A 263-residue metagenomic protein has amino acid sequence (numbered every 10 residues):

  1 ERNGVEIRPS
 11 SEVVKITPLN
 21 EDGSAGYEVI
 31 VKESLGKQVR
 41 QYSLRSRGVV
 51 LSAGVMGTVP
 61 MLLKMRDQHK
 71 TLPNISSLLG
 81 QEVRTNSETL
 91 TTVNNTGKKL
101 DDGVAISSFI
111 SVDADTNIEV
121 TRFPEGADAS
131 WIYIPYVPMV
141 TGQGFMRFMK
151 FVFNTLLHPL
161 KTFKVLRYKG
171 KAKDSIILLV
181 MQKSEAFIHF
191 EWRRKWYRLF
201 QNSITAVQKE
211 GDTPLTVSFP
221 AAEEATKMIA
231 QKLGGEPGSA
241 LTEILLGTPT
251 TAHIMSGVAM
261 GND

Functional and structural regions predicted by a protein language model:
E1, L199-K209: Glycine-rich active-site loop/strand segments that organize a redox cofactor
G4-E6: Short, conserved active-site loop motifs that form the nucleotide-linked donor/cofactor pocket
P9, V14-L19, I177, A206-D263: A glycine-rich dinucleotide-binding beta-alpha-beta segment and adjacent secondary-structure elements that constitute
K15-L19, I30-I110: Glycine-rich loop(s) and the adjacent beta-strand/alpha-helix scaffold that form part
T17-A25, K171-A172: Short, ordered beta-strand-loop transition motifs
S24-E28, M255-G257: Short glycine-rich loop/turn motifs
E28-I30, L179: Beta-strand secondary-structure signal
L35-K37, S76-S203, I254-N262: FAD cofactor-binding and catalytic pocket of flavoenzymes
